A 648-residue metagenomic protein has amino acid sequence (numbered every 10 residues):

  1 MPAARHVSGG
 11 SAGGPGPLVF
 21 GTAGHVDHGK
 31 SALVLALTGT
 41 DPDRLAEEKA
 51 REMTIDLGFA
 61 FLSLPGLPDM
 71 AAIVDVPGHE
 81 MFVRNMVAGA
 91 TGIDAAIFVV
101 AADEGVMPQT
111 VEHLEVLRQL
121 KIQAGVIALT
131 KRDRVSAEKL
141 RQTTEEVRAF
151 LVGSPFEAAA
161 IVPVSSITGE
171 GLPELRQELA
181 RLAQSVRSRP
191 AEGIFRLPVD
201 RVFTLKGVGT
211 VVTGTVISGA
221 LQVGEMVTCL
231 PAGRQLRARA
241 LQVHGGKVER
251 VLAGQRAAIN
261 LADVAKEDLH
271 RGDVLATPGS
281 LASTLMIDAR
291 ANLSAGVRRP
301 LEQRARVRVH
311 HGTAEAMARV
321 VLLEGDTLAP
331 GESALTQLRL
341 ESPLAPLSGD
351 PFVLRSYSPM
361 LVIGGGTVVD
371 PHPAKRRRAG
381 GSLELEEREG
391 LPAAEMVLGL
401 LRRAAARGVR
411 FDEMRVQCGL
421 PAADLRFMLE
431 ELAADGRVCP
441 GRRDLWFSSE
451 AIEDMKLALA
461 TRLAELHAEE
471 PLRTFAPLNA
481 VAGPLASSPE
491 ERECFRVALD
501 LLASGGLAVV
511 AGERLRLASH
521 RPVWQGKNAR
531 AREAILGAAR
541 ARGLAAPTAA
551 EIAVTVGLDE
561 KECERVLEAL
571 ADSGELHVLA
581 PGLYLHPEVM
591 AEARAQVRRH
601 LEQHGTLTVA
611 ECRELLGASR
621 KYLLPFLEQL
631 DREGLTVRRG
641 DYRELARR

Functional and structural regions predicted by a protein language model:
P2-V76, E80: Conserved G1/Walker A P-loop phosphate-binding module
R5-G14, A23-H25, E47, R51-E52 (+18 more regions): Replace "in large, NTP-powered and nucleic-acid-processing enzymes" with "in large, NTP-powered factors and other
A12, A149-V297: Conserved catalytic-core segments of large NTP-driven translation/proteostasis enzymes
D27, L33, E52, D75 (+15 more regions): Residue-level signature of catalytic and energy-coupling elements of molecular machines, predominantly ATP/GTP-dependent
M70, V76-M81, A90-Q142: Conserved Switch II/interswitch segment of TRAFAC-class P-loop GTPases
H79-E80, D103-M107, I122, K131-S136 (+7 more regions): Conserved nucleotide-binding/hydrolysis micro-motifs of P-loop NTPases
A101-A102, V126-R141, I161-E170, L175 (+5 more regions): G-domain G4 guanine-recognition motif of GTPases
V135-L140, A149, V264-V578, H586-G640 (+1 more regions): C-terminal effector modules of nucleic-acid-centric enzymes and ribosome-associated factors
